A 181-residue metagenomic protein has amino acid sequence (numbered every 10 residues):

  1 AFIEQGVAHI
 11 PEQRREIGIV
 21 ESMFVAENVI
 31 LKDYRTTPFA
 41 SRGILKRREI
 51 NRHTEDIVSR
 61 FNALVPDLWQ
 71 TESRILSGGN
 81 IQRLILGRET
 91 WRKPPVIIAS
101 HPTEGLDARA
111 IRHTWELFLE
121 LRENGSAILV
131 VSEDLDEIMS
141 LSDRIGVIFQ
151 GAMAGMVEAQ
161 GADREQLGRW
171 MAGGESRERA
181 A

Functional and structural regions predicted by a protein language model:
A1-A181: Glycine-rich phosphate-binding loops of nucleotide-dependent enzymes
